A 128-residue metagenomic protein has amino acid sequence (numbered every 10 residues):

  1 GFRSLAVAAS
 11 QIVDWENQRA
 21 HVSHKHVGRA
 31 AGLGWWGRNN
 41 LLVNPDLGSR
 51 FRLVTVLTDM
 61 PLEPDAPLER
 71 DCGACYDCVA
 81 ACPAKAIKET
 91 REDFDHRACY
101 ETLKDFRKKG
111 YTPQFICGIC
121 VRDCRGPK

Functional and structural regions predicted by a protein language model:
G1-K128: Catalytic cores of enzyme domains
